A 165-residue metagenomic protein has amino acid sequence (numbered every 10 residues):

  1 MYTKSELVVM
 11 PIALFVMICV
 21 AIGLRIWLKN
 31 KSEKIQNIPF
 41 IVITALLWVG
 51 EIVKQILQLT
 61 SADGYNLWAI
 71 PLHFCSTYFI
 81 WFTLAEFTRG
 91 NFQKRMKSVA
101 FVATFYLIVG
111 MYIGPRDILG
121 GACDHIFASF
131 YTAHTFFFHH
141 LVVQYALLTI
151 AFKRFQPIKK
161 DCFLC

Functional and structural regions predicted by a protein language model:
M1, V20-W27, V49-L59: Membrane-embedded alpha-helical segments in integral membrane proteins
M1-I18: Hydrophobic transmembrane alpha-helical segments in integral membrane proteins
C19-L24, W81-T83, L141-D161: Alpha-helical transmembrane segments in multipass membrane proteins, preferentially the mid-helix core
E33-A45, Q93-F101: Membrane-interfacial loop-to-transmembrane alpha-helix junctions, especially the N-terminal start
N37-E86: A glycine-rich, hydrophobic loop/mini-helix early in the fold
L46-I56, T104-R116, C165: Aromatic-anchored segments of alpha-helical transmembrane domains
A85-F152: Membrane-proximal helix-loop-helix units in multi-pass membrane proteins
S129-A133, R154-C165: Membrane-helix boundary/juxtamembrane motif in polytopic membrane proteins
